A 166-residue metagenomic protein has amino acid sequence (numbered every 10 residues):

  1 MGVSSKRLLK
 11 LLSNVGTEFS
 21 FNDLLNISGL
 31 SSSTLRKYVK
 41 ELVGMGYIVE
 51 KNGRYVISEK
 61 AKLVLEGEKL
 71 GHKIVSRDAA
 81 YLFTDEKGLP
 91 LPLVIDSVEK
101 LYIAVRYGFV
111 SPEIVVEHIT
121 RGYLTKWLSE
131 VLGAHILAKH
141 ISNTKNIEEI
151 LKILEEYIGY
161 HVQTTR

Functional and structural regions predicted by a protein language model:
M1-L11: Short alpha-helical segments that sit at the start of domains
G2-V3, K51-K69: Accessory beta->alpha helical hairpin/"wing" motif in late/C-terminal subdomains of nucleic-acid enzymes
V3, G29-G44: Short amphipathic alpha-helical interaction segments
T17-I27: Short acidic, hydrophobic short linear motifs in intrinsically disordered regions
V43-G53: A short, conserved structural fragment
K62-D85, V110-V116: Short, amphipathic alpha-helical interaction segments positioned at domain boundaries
I114-I147: Amphipathic alpha-helical packing elements
T144-R166: Long, highly charged low-complexity segments enriched in Glu/Asp and Lys/Arg with interspersed Ser/Thr
